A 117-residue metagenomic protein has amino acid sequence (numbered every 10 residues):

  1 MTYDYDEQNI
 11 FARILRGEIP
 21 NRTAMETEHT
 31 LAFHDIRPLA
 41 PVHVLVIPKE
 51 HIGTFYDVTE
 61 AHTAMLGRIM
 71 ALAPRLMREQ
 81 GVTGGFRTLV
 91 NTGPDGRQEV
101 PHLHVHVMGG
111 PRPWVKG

Functional and structural regions predicted by a protein language model:
M1-G117: HIT superfamily nucleotide-processing domains
